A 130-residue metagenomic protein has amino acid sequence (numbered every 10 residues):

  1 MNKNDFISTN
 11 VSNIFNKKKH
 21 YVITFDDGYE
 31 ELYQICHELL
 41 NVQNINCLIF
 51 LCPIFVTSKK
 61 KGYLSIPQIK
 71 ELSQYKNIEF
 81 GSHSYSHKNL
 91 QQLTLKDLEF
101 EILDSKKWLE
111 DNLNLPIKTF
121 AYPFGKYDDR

Functional and structural regions predicted by a protein language model:
M1-Y21, K70: N-terminal pre-catalytic segment of deacetylase/amide-hydrolase enzymes
N4, Y33-Q34: PAPS-dependent sulfotransferase catalytic domain
K18-Y21, Y29, E38-D128: Metal-dependent polysaccharide deacetylase catalytic core of the NodB/CE4 family, i.e., the active-site-bearing domain
